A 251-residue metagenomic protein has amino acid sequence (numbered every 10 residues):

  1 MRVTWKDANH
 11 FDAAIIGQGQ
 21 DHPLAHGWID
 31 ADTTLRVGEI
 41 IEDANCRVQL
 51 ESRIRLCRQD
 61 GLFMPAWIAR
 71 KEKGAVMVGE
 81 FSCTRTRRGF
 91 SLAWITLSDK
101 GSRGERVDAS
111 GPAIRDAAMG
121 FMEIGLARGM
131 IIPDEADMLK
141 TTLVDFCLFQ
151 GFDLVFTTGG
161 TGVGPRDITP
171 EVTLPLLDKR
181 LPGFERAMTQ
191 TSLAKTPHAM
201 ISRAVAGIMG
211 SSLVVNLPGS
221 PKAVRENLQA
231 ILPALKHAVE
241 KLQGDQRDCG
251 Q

Functional and structural regions predicted by a protein language model:
M1-T86: N-terminal accessory interaction module
C83-D134: Glycine-rich phosphate/diphosphate-binding loop of Rossmann-like nucleotide-binding domains
C83-R88, L148, V205-M209: Solvent-exposed alpha-helices and their adjacent loops that cap or buttress functional pockets in soluble metabolic
I95-L97, T157-T158, S202, N216-P218: Short beta-strand segments
K100-S102, T161-G164, G219-A223: Gly/Ser/Thr-rich loops at beta-strand to alpha-helix junctions that form or flank small-molecule/cofactor-binding
R106-V107, E135-K140, L193-A199: A general structural motif
D116-A117, M122-T157, G162-L176: N-terminal small/polar loop signature for handling phosphorylated ligands or for N-terminal nucleophile
T169-Q251: Proline/glycine-rich low-complexity loops and linkers
